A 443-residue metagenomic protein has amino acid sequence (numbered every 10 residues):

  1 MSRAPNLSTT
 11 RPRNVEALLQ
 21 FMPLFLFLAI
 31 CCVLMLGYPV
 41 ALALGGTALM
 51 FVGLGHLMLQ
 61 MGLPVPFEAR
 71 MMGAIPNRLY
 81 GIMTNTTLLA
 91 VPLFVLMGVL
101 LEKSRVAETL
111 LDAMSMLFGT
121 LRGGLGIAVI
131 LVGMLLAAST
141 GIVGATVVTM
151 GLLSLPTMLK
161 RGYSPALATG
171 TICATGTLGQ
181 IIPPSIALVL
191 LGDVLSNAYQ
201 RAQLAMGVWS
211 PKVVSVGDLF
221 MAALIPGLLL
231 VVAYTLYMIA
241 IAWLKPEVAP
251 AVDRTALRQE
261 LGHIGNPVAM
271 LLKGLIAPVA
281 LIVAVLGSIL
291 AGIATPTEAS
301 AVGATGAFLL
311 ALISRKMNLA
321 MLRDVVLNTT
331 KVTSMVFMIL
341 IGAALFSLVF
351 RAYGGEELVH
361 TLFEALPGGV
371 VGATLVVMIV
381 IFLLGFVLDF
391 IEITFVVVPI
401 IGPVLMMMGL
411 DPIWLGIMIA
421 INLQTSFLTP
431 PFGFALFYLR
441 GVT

Functional and structural regions predicted by a protein language model:
R3-T443: Alpha-helical transmembrane segments of multi-pass membrane transport proteins
